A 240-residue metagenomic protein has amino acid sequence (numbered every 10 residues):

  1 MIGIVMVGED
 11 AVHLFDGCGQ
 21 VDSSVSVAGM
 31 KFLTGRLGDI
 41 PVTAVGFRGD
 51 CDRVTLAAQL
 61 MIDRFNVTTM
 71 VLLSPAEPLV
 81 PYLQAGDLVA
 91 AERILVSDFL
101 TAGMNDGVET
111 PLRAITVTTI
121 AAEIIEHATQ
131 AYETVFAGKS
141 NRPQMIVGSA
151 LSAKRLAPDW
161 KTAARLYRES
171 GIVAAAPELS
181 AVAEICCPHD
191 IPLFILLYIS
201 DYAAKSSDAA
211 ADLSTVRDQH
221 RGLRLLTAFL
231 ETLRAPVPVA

Functional and structural regions predicted by a protein language model:
M1, N66, Q84, I146 (+2 more regions): Short loop/turn motifs at secondary-structure junctions
M1-E123: Metabolite-binding pocket within alpha/beta catalytic cores that recognizes anionic/polar moieties
I4, G8, C51-V54, V117-I125 (+4 more regions): Generic structural signal for well-ordered, non-membrane alpha-helical segments in soluble metabolic enzymes
V42-R48, V147-L151, L196: Active-site-proximal beta-strand elements of phosphoester/diester hydrolases
A57-M61, A128, G222-L230: Generic hydrophobic alpha-helical segments
L79-A174: Mid-sequence, gly/pro-rich, charge-dense loop/helix-turn segments that line enzyme active sites
A153-D208, L213: A C-terminal functional module that forms or caps the active site or interfaces directly with catalytic machinery
A203-A240: His/Asp/Glu-rich mid-to-C-terminal helical/loop segments that flank catalytic regions of hydrolases
